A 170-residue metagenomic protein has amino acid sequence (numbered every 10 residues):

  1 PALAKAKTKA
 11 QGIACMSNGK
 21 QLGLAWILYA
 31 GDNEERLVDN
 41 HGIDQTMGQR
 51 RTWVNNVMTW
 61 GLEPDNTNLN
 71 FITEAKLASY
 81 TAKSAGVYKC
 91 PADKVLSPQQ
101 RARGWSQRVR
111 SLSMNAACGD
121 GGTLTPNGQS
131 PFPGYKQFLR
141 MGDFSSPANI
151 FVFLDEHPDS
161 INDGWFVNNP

Functional and structural regions predicted by a protein language model:
P1-S17: Amphipathic alpha-helical segments typified by the pilin-like N-terminal helix that continues immediately C-terminal
C15-P170: Short, well-structured segments within or immediately adjacent to enzyme catalytic domains that line ligand-binding
